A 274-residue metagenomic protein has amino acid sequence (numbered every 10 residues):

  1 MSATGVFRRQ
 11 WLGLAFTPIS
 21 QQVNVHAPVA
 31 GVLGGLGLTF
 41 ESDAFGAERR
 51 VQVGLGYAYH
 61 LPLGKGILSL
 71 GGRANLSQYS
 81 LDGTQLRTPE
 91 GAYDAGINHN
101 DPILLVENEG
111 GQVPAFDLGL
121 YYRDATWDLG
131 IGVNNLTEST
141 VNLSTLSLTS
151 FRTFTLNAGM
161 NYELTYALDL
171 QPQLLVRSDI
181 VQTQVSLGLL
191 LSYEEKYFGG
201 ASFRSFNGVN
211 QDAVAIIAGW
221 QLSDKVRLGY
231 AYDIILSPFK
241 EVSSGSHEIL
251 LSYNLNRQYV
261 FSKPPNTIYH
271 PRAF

Functional and structural regions predicted by a protein language model:
M1-F274: Subset of outer-membrane beta-barrel
